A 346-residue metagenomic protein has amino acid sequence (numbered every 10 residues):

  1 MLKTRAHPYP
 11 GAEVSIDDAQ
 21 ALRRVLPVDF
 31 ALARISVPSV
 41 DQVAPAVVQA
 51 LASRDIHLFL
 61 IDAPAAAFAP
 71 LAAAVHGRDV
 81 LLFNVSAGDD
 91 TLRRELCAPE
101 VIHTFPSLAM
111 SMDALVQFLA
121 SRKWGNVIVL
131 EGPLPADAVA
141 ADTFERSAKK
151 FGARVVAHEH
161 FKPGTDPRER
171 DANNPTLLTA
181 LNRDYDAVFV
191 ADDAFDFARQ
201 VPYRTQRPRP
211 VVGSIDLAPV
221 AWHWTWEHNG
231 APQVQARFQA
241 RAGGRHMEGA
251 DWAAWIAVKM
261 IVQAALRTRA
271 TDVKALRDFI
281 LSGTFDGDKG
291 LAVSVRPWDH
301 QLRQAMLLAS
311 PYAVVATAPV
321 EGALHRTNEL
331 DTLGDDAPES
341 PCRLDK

Functional and structural regions predicted by a protein language model:
M1-E13, A19, I35-V40, M247-A250: Extracytoplasmic "Venus flytrap"
A6-H7, L22-R94: Beta-alpha junction/loop-to-helix N-cap segments that form part of ligand/metal-binding clefts
A21-V40, C97-V101, K149-R170: Short beta-strand elements in bilobed, periplasmic/extracellular small-molecule ligand-binding domains
L60-A63, L81-D90, H103-F105, V190-A191 (+1 more regions): Short beta-strand elements of ligand-binding domains
A73-V75, D79-V80, N126, E131-Q233 (+1 more regions): Extracellular/periplasmic bilobed ligand-binding domains
H103-V127, V139, H228-V234, A254-V258: Hydrophobic alpha-helical segments within soluble ligand-binding/sensing domains
D184, K289-K346: Solvent-exposed, acidic/polar segments of extracytosolic/periplasmic ligand-binding ectodomains
E227-F285: Extracellular/periplasmic ligand-binding modules, especially the Venus flytrap/periplasmic-binding
